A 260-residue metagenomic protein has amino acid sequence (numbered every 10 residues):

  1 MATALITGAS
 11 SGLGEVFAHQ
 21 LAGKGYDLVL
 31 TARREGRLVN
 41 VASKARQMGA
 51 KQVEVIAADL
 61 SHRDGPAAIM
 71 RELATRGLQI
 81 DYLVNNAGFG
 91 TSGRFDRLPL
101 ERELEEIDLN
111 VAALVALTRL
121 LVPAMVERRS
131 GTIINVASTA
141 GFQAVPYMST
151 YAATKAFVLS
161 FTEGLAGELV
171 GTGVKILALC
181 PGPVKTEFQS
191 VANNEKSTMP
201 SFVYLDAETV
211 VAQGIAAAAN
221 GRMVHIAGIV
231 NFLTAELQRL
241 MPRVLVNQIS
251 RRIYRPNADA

Functional and structural regions predicted by a protein language model:
S10-S11: Conserved glycine-rich cofactor-binding loop
K24-V41: Conserved glycine-rich Rossmann-like NAD(P)H-binding loop of the short-chain dehydrogenase/reductase
N86-T91: Conserved NAD(P)H cofactor-binding loop of Rossmann-fold oxidoreductase domains
R94-I107: Substrate-binding pocket helix/loop in short-chain dehydrogenase/reductase
T118, T154: Active-site helix of classical SDR
S138: Residue(s) in the substrate-gating loop at a strand-loop-helix junction that position the organic substrate next
A166-V230, V244: SDR active-site lid
